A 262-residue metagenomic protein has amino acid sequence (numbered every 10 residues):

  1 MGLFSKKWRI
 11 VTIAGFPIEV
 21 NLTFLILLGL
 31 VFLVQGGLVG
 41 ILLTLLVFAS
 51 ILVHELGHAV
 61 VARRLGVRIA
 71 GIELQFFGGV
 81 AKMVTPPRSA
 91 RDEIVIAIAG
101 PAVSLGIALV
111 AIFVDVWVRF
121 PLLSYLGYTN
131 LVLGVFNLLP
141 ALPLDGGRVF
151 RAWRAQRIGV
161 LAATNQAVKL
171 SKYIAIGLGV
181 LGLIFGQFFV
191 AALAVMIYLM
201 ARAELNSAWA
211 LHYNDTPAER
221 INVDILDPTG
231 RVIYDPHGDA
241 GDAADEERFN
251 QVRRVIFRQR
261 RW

Functional and structural regions predicted by a protein language model:
M1-W262: Hydrophobic transmembrane alpha-helices and their immediate loop junctions in multi-pass integral membrane proteins
